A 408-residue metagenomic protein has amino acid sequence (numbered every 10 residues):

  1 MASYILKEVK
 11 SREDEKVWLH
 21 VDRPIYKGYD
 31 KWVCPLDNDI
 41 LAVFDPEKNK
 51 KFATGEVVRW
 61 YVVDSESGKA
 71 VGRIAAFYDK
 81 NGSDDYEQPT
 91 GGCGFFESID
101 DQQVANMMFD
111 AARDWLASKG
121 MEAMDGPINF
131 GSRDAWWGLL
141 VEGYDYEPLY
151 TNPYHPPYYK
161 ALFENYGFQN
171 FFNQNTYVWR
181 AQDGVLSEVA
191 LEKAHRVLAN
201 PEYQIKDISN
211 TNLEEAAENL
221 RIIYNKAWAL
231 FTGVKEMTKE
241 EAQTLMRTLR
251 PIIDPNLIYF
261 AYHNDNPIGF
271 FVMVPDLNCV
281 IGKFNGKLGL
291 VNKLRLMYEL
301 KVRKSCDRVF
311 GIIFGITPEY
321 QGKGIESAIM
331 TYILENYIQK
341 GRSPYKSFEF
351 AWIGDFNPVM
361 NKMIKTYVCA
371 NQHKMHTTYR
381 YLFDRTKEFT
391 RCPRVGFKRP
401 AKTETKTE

Functional and structural regions predicted by a protein language model:
M1-K31: Generic start-of-chain signal for non-secretory N-termini
Y4, P153-G233, E388: Acyltransferase donor/substrate-recognition loop-hinge adjacent to the catalytic core
R12-E15, C34-N38, A42, A53-Y61 (+8 more regions): Catalytic cores of nucleotide-enabled group-transfer and carboxylate-activating enzymes in metabolic and assembly-line
E15, A70, K80-S83, S132-D134 (+6 more regions): Flexible loop/turn segments at secondary-structure boundaries
D22-S65, I74-D84, D207, N212-G315: A conserved beta-strand-loop-helix scaffold within acyl/acetyltransferase catalytic domains
I74-Y78, F95, D125-F130, F172-Q174: Glycine-rich, histidine-containing beta strand-loop boundary motifs that form or position
S83-G167, N285-Y367: Acyl-donor binding region in acyl/amide transferases
V178-K193, T377-E408: C-terminal "cap" of GNAT-fold acetyltransferases
